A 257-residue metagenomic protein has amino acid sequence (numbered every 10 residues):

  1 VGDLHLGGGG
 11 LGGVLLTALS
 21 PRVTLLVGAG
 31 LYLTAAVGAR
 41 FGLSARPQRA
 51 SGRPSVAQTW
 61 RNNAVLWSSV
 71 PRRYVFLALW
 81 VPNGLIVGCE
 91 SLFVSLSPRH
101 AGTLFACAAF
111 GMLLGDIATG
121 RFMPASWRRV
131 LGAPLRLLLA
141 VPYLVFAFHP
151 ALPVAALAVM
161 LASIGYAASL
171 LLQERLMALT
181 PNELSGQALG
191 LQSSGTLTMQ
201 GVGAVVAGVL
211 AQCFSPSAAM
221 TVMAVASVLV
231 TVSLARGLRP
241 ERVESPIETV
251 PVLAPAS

Functional and structural regions predicted by a protein language model:
G2-R40: Helix-loop-helix hairpin linking two adjacent transmembrane segments in secondary transporters
G2-V14, S91, L197-G208: Glycine/proline-centered helix-kink
H5-L6, G10-V14, A78-N83, F105 (+3 more regions): Residue-level signature of transmembrane alpha-helical cores of multipass secondary-active transporters and flippases
G7, L19-L26, A64-A118, P216-S217: A single, central transmembrane helix in multi-pass transporters
L25, A29-Y32, L96-S257: C-terminal transmembrane bundle of multi-pass solute transporters/carriers
F41-G42, R49-A50, Y74-L77, V94-S95 (+2 more regions): Short, hydrophobic secondary-structure boundary micro-motifs
A45-L77, V252-P255: Juxtamembrane intracellular "pre-TM" segments in multi-pass secondary transporters
T59-W60, L77, F93-V94, V141 (+1 more regions): A general structural signal for well-ordered alpha-helical segments in protein cores
